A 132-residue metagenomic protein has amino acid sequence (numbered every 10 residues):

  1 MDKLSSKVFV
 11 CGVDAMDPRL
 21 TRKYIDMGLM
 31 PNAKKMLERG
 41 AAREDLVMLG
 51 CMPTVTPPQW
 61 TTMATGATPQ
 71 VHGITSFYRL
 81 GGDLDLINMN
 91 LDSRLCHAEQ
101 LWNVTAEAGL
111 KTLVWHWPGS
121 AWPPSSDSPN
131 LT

Functional and structural regions predicted by a protein language model:
K3-K7, A15-T132: Active-site nucleophile/metal-coordination loop of metallo-enzymes that catalyze phosphate/sulfate and related
G12: Generic enzyme active-site microenvironment
